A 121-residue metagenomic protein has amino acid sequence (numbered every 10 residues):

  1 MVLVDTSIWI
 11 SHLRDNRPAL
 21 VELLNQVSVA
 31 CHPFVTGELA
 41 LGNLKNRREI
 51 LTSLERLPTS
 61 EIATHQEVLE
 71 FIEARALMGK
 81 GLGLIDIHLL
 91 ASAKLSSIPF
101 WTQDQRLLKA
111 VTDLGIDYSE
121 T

Functional and structural regions predicted by a protein language model:
M1-C31, A40-T52, S119: Short, well-structured N-terminal submotif of metal-dependent ribonuclease cores
S7, L54, A76-G79: A generic, residue-level signal for flexible/boundary positions that often mark functional hotspots
W9, T36-L39, L107-L108: A generic structural signal for short hydrophobic patches within well-formed alpha-helices
H12, P18, T59-T121: Active-site neighborhoods of divalent-metal-dependent phosphate/nucleic-acid chemistry enzymes
F34-T36, R56-P58, R106: Short, acidic/turn-prone active-site loops that include or flank metal/cofactor- and phosphate-binding residues
T36-A40, L51-E55, L69, E73 (+1 more regions): Amphipathic alpha-helical segments within well-ordered protein domains
